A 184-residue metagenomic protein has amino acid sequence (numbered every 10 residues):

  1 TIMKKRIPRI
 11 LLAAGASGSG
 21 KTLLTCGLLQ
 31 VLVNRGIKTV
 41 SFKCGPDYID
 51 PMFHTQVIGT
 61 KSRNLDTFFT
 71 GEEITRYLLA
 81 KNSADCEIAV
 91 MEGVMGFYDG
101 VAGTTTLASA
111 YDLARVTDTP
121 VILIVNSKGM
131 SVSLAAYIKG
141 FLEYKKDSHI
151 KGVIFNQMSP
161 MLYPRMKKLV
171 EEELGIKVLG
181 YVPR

Functional and structural regions predicted by a protein language model:
I2-M3, E171: Non-catalytic terminal/linker segments enriched in charged/polar, low-complexity residues
K4-S19, L23, L29-T117, V125-H149 (+1 more regions): ATP-dependent carboxylate-amine ligase catalytic core
D118-V125, E143-R184: Conserved beta-strand/loop subsegment of P-loop NTPase cores
